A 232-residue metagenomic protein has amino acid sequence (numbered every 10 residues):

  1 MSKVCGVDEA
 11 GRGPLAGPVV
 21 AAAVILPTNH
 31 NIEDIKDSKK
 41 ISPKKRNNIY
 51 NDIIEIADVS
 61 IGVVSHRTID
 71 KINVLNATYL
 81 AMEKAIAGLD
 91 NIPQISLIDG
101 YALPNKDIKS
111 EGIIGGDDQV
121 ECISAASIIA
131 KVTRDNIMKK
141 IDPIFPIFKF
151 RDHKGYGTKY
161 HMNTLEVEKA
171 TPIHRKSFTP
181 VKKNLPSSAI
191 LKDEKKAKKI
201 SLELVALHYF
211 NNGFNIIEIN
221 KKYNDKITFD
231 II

Functional and structural regions predicted by a protein language model:
M1-S201: RNase H-like, Mg2+-dependent phosphodiesterase core, and more generally RNA phosphate-backbone-engaging helix-loop
S188-N224: Acidic-basic catalytic patches of nuclease active cores, encompassing PD-(D/E)XK and other metal-cofactor nuclease
D225-I232: Short acidic loop-to-beta-strand element that houses the catalytic metal-binding Asp/Glu of nuclease active sites
